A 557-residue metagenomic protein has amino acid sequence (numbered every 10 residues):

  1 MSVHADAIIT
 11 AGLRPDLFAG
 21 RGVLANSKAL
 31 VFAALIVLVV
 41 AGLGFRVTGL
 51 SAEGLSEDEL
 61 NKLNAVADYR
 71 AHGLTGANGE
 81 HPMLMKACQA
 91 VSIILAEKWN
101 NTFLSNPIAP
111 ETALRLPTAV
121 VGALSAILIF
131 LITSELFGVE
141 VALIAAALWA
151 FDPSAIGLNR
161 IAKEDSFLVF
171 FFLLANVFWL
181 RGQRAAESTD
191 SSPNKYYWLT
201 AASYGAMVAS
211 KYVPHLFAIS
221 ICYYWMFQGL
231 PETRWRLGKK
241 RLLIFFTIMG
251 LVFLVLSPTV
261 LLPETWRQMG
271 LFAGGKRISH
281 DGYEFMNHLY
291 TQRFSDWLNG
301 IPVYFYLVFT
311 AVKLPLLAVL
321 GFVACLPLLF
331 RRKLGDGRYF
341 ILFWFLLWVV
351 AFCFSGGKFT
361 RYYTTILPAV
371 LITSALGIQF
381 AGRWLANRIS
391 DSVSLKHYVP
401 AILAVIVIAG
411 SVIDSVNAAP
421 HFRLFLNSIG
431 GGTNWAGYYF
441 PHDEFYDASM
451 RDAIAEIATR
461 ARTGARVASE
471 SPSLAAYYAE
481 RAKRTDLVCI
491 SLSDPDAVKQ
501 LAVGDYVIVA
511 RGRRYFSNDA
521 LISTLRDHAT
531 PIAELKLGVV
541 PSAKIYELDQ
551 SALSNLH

Functional and structural regions predicted by a protein language model:
V39-G42, A145-A150, G157, V177 (+2 more regions): Short helix- or helix-capping micro-motifs that position conserved polar/aromatic residues at function-defining sites
V40, T112, L116-L136, L174 (+2 more regions): Transmembrane-helix motifs of polytopic, lipid-linked glycan transferases
S56-E57, H81, S154, R160-F167: Short acidic/glycine- and proline-prone juxtamembrane loop motifs at membrane-interface regions of multi-pass membrane
A67, H81, A87, I219-G337 (+6 more regions): Transmembrane-lumen/periplasm boundary regions of multi-pass, lipid-linked membrane glycan transferases
N101-S105, I129-F151, F170, S188-S191 (+3 more regions): Transmembrane-helix signature of polytopic, membrane-embedded enzymes that assemble or transfer cell-envelope glycans
S134-L136, E140, A175-Y197, M207 (+2 more regions): Membrane-interface transmembrane helices that cradle and orient dolichyl/undecaprenyl
L158-N159, D165-L168, M207, L216 (+4 more regions): Hydrophobic/aromatic-rich transmembrane helices and adjacent perimembrane loops
V488-H557: Aromatic/acidic, Gly/Pro-rich catalytic loop(s) in extracytoplasmic/lumenal soluble domains of multi-pass membrane
